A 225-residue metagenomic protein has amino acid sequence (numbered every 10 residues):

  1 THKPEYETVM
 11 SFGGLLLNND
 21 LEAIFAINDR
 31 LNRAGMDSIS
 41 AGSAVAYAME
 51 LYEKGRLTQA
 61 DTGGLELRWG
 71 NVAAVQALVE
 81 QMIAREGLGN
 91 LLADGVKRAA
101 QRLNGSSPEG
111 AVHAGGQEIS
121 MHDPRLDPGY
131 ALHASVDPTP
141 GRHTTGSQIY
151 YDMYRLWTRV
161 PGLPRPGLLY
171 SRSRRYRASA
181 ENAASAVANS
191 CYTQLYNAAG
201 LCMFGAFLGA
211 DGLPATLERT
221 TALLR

Functional and structural regions predicted by a protein language model:
T1-R225: Extended C-terminal regions of large enzymes
